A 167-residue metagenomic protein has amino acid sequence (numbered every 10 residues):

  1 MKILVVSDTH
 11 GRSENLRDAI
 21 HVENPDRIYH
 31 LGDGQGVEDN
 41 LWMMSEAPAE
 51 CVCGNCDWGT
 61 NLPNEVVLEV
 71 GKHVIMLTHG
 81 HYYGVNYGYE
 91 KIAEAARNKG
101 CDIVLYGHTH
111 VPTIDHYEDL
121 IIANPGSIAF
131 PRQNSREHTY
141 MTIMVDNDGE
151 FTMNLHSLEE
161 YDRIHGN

Functional and structural regions predicted by a protein language model:
M1-A47, D57-W58, P63-N64, R136-T139 (+2 more regions): N-terminal active-site segment of His-dependent metallophosphoesterases
V5-S7, R27-D33, E50-N55, M76-H79 (+2 more regions): Active-site neighborhood of phospho(di)ester-bond hydrolases with catalytic His/Asp-centered motifs
H10-E14, G34-D39, C56-N61, Y83-G88 (+2 more regions): Active-site environment of divalent metal-dependent phosphoester hydrolases
N15, G71, R97-G100, A123-N167: Binuclear metal-dependent phosphoesterase catalytic core
I20, L41-M43, L68, H79 (+2 more regions): Generic structural signal for conserved hydrophobic packing positions in ordered secondary structure
M43-E50, D115-F130: Short acidic, glycine/proline-enriched helix-loop-strand junctions
E50-N55, G59-G100: Helix-adjacent hinge/juxtasegments
V67-E69, I114, T142: Residue-level detector of beta-strand face positions
